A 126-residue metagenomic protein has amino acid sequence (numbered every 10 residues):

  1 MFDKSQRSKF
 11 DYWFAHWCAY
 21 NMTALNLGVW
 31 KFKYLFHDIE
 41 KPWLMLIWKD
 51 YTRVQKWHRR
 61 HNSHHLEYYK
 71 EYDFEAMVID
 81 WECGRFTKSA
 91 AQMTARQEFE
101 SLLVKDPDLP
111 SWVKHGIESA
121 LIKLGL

Functional and structural regions predicted by a protein language model:
M1-L126: Metal-dependent phosphohydrolase cores
